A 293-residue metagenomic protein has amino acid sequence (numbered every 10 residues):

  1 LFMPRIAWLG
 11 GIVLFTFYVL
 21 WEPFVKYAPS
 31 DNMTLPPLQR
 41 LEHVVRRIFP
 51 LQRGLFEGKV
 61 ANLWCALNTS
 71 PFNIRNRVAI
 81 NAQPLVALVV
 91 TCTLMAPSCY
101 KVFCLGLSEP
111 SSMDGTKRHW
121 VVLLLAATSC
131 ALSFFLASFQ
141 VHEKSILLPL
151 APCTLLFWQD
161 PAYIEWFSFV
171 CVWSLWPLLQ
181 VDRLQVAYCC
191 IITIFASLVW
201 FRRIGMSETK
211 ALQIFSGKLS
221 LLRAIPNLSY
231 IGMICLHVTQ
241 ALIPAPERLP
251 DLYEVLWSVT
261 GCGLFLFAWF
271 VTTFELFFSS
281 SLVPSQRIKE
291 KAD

Functional and structural regions predicted by a protein language model:
P4-L147, P152-C153, S168-D293: Membrane-interfacial catalytic/cofactor-binding modules of polytopic membrane enzymes
T154-Q159: Hydrophobic transmembrane alpha-helices
P161-W166: Membrane-interface alpha-helices at helix entry/exit sites of multi-pass transporters
